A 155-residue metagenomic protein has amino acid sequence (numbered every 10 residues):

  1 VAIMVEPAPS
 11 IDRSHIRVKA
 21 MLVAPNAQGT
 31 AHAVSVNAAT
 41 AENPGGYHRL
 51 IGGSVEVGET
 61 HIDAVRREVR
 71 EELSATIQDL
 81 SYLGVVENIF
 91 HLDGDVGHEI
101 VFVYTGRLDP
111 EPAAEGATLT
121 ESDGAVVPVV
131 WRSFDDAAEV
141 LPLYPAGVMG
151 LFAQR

Functional and structural regions predicted by a protein language model:
A2, L83-G84: Local beta-strand/beta-hairpin segments that build beta-sheet-rich folds
A2-R49, L108: N-terminal strand-loop-strand
R17, G45, L50, I77 (+1 more regions): Short connector loops at helix/strand junctions that flank enzyme active sites, especially segments positioning acidic
A24, V103-R107, V130-S133: Short, well-ordered beta-strand micro-motif
Q28, N88-G116: Active-site-adjacent beta-strand/loop module that shapes the phosphate/pyrophosphate-binding cleft
A31, L80, E99-V103, V129: Structural motif
G45-Y47, A113-R155: Nudix hydrolase/Nudix homology domain
L50-L83, Y104: The catalytic Nudix box helix
